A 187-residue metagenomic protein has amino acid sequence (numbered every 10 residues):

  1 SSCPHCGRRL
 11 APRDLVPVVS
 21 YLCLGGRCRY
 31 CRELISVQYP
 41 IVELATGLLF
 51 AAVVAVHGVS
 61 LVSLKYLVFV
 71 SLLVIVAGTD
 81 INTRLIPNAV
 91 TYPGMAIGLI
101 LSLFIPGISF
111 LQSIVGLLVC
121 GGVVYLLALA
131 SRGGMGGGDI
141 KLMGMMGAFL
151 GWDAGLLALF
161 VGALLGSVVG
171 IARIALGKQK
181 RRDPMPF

Functional and structural regions predicted by a protein language model:
S1-Q38, F187: Membrane-proximal soluble regions of multi-pass membrane proteins
P12-D14, V37, S60-S63, S109-F110: Membrane-helix interface segments
E33, V54, G58, N82 (+3 more regions): Membrane-water interface at transmembrane helix exits
S36-L44, N88: Select subsegments of transmembrane alpha-helices in polytopic membrane proteins, especially boundary-proximal
Y39, M135, R182-M185: Catalytic tyrosine of NAD(P)H-dependent dehydrogenase/reductases that use a Tyr as the general acid/base
L44-H57, I97-I100: Membrane-embedded alpha-helical segments in integral membrane proteins
V62-G170: Functional transmembrane core segments of multi-pass inner-membrane proteins
I171-F187: Interfacial loop-to-transmembrane junctions
